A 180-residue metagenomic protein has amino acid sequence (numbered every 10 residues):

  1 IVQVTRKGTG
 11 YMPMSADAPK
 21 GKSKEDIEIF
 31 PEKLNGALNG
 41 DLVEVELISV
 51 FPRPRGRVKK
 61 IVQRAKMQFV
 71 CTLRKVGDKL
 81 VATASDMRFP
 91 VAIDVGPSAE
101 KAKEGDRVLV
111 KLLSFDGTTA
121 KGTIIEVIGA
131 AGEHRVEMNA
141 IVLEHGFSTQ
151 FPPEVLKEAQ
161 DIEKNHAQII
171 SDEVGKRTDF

Functional and structural regions predicted by a protein language model:
I1-F180: Charge-lined substrate channels and their catalytic hotspots, especially those that engage the 3′ end of RNA
